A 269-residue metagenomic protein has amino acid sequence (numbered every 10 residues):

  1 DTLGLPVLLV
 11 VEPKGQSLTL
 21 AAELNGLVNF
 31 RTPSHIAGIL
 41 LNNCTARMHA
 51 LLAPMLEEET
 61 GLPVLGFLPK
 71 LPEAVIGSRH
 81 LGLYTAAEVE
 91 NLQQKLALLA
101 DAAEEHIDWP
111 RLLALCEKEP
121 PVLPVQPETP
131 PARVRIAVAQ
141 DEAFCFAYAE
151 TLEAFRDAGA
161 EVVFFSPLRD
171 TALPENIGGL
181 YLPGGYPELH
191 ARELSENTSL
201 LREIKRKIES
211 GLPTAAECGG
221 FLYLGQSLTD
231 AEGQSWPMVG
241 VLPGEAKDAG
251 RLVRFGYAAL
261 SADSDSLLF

Functional and structural regions predicted by a protein language model:
D1-K14: Inter-motif core of Ras-like GTPase G domains
G4-L5, A37, G178: Conserved acidic residues
L5, L62, E209-P213: A short helix->loop->beta-strand "cap" motif at the edges of active sites that frequently abuts
L9-V11, I39, G66, V138 (+1 more regions): Structural beta-sheet core signal
S17-E128: Internal gly/pro-rich beta-alpha loop/helix module that stabilizes soluble enzyme cofactors or their anionic handles
P130, F144-A154, E161-V163, D248-F269: C-terminal and late-domain segments of enzyme folds
A132-E196, R202-K207: Phosphate-binding active sites in nucleotide-utilizing proteins
P187-L267: Cysteine-nucleophile active-site neighborhood
